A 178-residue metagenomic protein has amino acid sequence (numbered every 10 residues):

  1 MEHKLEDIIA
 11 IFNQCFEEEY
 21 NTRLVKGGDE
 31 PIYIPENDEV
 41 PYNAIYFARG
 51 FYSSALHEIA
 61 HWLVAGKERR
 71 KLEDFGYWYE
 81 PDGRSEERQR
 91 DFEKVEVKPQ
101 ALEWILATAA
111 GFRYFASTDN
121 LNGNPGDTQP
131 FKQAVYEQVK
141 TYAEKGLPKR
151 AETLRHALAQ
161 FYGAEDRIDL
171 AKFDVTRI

Functional and structural regions predicted by a protein language model:
M1-K4, D38-S54, Q89: Short pre-active-site segment immediately N-terminal to the catalytic Zn-binding motif
M1-T22, R155-D174: A metal-dependent hydrolase signature that marks the N-terminal structural subdomain at the beginning of catalytic folds
Q14, E19-Y42, G123-G126: Catalytic zinc-binding patch centered on the HExxH motif and its immediate surroundings that defines zinc-dependent
S53-K67: Active-site recognition of the HExxH zinc-binding catalytic motif
V64-V97, F115-P125: Post-HEXXH active-site segment of zinc metalloproteases
E93-T108: An active-site-proximal "capping" alpha-helix that borders the catalytic cofactor pocket
L106-T118: Substrate-binding/catalytic groove segments of enzymes that remodel or degrade extracellular structural polymers
T118-I178: Pan-zinc metallopeptidase signature
